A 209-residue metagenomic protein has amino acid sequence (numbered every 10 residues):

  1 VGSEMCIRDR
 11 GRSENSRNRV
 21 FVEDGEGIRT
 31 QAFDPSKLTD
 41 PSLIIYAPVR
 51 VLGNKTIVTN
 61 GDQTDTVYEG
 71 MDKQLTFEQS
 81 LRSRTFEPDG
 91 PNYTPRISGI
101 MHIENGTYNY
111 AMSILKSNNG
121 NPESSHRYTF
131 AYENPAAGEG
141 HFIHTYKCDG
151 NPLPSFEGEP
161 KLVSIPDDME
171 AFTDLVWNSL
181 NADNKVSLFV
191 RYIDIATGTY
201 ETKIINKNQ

Functional and structural regions predicted by a protein language model:
V1-I7: Short, small-residue-biased leader/transition segments that mark boundaries at the very start of proteins
C6, R84-R96: Charge-dense polyanion-binding interfaces
R8-R12, S16, T59, A111-S117: Catalytic Cys-His active-site segments of thiol-dependent hydrolases/isopeptidases
D9-G53: Donor-binding/catalytic cores of nucleotide-activated saccharide and glycerol-phosphate transferases/polymerases
S13-R19, Y68-G70, G120-F130: A short, polar/proline- and glycine-enriched secondary-structure boundary/capping micro-motif
Q31-D40, V49-D89, F156-S179: Alpha/propeptide regions of enzymes that mature by internal proteolysis
A47, N54-I57, T94-G99: Generic beta-strand structural signal
N92-Q209: A two-mode feature
